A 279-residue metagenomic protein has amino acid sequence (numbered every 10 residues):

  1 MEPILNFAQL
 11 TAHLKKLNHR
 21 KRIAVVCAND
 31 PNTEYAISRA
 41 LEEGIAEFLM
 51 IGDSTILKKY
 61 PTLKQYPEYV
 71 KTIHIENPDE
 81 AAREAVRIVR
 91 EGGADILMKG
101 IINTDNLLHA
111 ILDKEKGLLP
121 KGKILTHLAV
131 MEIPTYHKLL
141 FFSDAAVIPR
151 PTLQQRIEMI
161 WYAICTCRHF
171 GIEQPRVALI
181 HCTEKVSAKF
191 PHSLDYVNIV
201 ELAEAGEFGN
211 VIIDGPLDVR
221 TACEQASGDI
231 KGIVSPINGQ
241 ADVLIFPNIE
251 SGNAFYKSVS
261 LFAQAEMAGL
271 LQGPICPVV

Functional and structural regions predicted by a protein language model:
M1-V279: Anion-binding alpha/beta catalytic cores of soluble intermediary-metabolism enzymes, centered on
